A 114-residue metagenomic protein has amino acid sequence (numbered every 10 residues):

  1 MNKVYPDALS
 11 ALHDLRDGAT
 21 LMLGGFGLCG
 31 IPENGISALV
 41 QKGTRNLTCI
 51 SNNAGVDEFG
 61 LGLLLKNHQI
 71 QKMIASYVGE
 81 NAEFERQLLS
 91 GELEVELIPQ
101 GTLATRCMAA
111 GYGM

Functional and structural regions predicted by a protein language model:
M1-M114: Conserved alpha/beta enzyme-core scaffold
